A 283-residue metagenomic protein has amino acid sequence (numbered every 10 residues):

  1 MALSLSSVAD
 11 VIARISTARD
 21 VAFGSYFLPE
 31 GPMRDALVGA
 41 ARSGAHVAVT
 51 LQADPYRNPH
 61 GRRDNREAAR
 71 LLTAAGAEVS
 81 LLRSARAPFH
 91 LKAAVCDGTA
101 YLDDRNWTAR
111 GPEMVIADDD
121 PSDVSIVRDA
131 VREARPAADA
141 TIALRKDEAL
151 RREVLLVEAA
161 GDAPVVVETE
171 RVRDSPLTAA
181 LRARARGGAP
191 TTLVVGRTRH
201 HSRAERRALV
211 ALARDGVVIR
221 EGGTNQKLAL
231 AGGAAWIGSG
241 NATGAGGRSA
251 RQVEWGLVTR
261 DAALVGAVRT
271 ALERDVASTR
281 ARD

Functional and structural regions predicted by a protein language model:
M1-R19, G24-A160, P176, A180 (+1 more regions): HKD-type phospholipase D/PLD-like phosphodiesterase module
A163: Short alpha-helical basic/polar micro-motif
V166-V167: Acidic/polar loop patches that form or flank catalytic/metal-binding clefts of enzymes that bind anionic ligands
E170-R173: Long, repeat-rich segments with strong aromatic
A271-D283: Charge-patterned, long linear interaction tracts outside catalytic cores
